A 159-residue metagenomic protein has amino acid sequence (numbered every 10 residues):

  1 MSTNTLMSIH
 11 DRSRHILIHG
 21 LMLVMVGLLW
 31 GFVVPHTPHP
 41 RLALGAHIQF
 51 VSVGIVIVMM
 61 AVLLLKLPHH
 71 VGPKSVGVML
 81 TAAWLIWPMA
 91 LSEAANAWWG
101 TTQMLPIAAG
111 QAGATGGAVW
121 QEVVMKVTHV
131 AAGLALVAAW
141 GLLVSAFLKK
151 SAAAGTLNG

Functional and structural regions predicted by a protein language model:
M1-H15, V33-L42, M59-L80, A95-L105 (+1 more regions): Juxtamembrane membrane-water interface segments of multi-pass membrane proteins, especially cytoplasmic-side
S2, L6, H15, M22-V24 (+3 more regions): N-proximal short alpha-helices
I16-V33, L44-L64, L80-N96, V130-S145: Hydrophobic cores of alpha-helical transmembrane segments in multi-pass integral membrane proteins
F32-I48, M104-W120: Membrane-interface interhelical loops and short amphipathic "cap" helices that link adjacent transmembrane segments
W99-T102, P106-A109, M125-A132: Calycin-type beta-barrel ligand-binding domains and close structural analogs
T115-L136: Individual transmembrane alpha-helices with interfacial aromatic-anchor signatures
